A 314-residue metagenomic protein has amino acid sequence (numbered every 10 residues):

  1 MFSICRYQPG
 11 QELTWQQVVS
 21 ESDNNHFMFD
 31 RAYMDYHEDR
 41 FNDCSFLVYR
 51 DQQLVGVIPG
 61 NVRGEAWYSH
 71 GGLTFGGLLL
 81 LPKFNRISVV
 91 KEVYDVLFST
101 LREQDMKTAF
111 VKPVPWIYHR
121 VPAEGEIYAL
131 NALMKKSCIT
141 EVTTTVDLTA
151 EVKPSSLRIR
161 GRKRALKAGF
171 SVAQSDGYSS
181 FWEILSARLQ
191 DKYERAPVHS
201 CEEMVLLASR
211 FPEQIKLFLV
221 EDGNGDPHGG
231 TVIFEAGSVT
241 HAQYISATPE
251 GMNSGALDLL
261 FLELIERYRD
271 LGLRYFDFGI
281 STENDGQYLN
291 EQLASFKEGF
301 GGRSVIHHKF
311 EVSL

Functional and structural regions predicted by a protein language model:
F2-D51, V55-A66, P115-E141, T145-G251: A conserved beta-strand-loop-helix scaffold within acyl/acetyltransferase catalytic domains
F41-D43, E103-M106, D270-L273: Short, high-confidence coil segments that cap the C-terminus of an alpha-helix and link into the following beta-strand
Y49, V57-I58, L73, L79-F84 (+2 more regions): Aromatic (often tryptophan-rich) hydrophobic motifs at membrane interfaces
Y68-H70: Short, surface-exposed acidic-centric catalytic microdomains
L73-R120: A gly/proline- and charged-residue-enriched helix-loop-helix capping module
R102, S209-P212, R269-D270: Residue-level signal for alpha-helix termini/capping positions
V111, T140, S175, F278 (+1 more regions): Residue-level detector of family-conserved "landmark" positions at structurally sensitive sites
